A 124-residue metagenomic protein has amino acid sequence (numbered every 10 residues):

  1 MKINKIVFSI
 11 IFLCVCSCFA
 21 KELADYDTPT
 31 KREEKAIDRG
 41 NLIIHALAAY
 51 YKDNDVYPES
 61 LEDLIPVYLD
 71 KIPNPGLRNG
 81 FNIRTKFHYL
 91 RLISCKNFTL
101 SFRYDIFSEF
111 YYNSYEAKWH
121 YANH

Functional and structural regions predicted by a protein language model:
M1-K5: Positively charged n-region of N-terminal signal peptides that target proteins for export
I6-C14: Sec-dependent N-terminal signal peptides
F8-S9, G40, E109-F110: Alpha-helical interaction segments
V15-F19, K96: Secreted/luminal cysteine- and crosslink-motif detector
F19-D70: Conserved hydrophobic/amphipathic alpha-helical signal-anchor segments
L23-E33, R91-H124: Short, surface-exposed interaction loops/tails
Y51-S108: Extracellular/periplasmic head regions of type IV pilus-like filament subunits
